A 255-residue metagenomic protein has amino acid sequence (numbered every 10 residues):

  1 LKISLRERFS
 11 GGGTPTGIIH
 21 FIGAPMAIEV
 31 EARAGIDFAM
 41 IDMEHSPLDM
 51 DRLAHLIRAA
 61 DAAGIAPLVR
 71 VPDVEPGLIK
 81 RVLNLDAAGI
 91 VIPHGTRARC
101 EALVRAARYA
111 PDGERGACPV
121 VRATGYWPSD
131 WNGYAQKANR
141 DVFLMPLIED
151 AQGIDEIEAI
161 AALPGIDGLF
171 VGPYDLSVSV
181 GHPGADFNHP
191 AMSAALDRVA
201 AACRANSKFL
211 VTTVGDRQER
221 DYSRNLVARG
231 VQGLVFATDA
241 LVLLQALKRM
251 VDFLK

Functional and structural regions predicted by a protein language model:
L1-I19, P128-R140, R198-A201: N-terminal amphipathic alpha-helix/helix-capping segment at the start of soluble metabolic enzymes
F9-P25, L68-P72, V142-D155, F209-Q218: Active-site mouth loops of central-metabolism enzymes
I18, E31, D42, I90 (+4 more regions): Conserved, mostly hydrophobic/aromatic
A27-A54, V171-P190: Glycine-rich, proline-tolerant flexible connector loops at the mouths of alpha/beta enzymes
M50-K80, N84, R105-G113, N139 (+1 more regions): Alpha-helix-loop-beta-strand connector modules within alpha/beta enzyme cores
L56, A98-G113, L241-K255: C-terminal helical cap(s) of enzyme catalytic domains, especially alpha/beta-barrels
G77, A87-P164, D175-V178: Conserved anion-binding
G89-A102, L169-V178, V231-K248: Glycine-rich phosphate-binding active-site loops on the catalytic face of alpha/beta enzymes
